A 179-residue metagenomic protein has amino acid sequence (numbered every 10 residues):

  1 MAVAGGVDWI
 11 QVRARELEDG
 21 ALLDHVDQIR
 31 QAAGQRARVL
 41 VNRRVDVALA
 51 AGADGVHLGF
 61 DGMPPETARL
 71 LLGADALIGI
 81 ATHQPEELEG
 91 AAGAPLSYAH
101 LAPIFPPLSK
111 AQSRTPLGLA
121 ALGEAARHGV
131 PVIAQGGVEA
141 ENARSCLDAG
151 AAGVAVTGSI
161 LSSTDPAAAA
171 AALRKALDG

Functional and structural regions predicted by a protein language model:
M1-P65, R69-S97, R114-P116, A120 (+3 more regions): Conserved N-terminal beta1-alpha1 strand-loop-helix module at the mouth
G62, I104-L108: Short glycine-rich anion-binding loops that position phosphate/pyrophosphate groups of nucleotides and phosphorylated
S97-I104, T157: Non-cysteine beta-strand/loop elements that form the S-adenosyl-L-methionine
S109-S113: Glycine/threonine-rich flexible loop motifs
A152: Short, glycine/charged-rich "phosphate-handling" switch motifs in NTP-dependent and phosphotransfer domains
